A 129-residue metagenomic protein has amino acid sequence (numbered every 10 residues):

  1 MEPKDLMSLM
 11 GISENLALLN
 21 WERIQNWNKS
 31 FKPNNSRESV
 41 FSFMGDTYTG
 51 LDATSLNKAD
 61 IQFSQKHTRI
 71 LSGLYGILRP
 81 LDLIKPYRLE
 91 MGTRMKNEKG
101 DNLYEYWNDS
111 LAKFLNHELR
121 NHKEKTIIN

Functional and structural regions predicted by a protein language model:
M1-K58: Active-site helix-to-loop segments that bind/position phosphate- or nucleotide-bearing substrates and donors across
A53-N129: Internal, well-folded beta-alpha domain core
